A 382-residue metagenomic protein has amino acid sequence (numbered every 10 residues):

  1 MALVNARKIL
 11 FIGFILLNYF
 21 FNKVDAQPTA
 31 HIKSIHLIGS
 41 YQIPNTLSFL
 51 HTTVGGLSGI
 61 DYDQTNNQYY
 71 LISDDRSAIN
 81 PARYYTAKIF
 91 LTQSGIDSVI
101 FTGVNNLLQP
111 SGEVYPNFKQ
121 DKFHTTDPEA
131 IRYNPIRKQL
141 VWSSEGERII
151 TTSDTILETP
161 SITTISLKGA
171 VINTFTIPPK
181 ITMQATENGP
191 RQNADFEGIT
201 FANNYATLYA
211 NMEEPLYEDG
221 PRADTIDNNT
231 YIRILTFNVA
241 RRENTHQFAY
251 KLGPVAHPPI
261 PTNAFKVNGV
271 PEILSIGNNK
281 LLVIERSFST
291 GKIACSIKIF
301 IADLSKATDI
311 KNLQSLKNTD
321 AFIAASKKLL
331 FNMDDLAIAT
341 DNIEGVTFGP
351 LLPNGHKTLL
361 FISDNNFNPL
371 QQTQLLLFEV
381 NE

Functional and structural regions predicted by a protein language model:
M1-I32: Bacterial Sec-dependent N-terminal signal peptides
V24-E382: Sequence/structural signature of beta-propeller domains
